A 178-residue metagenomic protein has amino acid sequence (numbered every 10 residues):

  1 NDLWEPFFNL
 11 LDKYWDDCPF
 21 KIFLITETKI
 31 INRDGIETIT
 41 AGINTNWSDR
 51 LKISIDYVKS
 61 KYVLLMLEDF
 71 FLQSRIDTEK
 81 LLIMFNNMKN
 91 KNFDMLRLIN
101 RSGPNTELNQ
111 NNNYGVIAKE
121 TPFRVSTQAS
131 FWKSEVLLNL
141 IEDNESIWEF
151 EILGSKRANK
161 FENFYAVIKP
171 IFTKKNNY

Functional and structural regions predicted by a protein language model:
N9-P19: Short, acidic, metal-binding catalytic loop of nucleotide-sugar glycosyltransferases
L24-I31: Short, polar loop motifs at secondary-structure junctions
R33-T45, N113: Active-site regions of enzymes building and remodeling cell-envelope glycoconjugates
G42-L51, I55: A short, glycine-/small-residue-rich helix N-cap motif at loop->alpha-helix starts within glycosyltransferase
V63: Short aromatic/hydrophobic "clamp" motif used to bind/position activated sugar donors
M66-D69: Active-site acidic Asp-centered loop
R75-P104: Conserved donor-nucleotide/metal-binding helix-loop-beta segment in metal-dependent transferases, i.e., the alpha-helix
R124-Y178: Catalytic core and acceptor-binding pocket of nucleotide-sugar-dependent glycosyltransferases
